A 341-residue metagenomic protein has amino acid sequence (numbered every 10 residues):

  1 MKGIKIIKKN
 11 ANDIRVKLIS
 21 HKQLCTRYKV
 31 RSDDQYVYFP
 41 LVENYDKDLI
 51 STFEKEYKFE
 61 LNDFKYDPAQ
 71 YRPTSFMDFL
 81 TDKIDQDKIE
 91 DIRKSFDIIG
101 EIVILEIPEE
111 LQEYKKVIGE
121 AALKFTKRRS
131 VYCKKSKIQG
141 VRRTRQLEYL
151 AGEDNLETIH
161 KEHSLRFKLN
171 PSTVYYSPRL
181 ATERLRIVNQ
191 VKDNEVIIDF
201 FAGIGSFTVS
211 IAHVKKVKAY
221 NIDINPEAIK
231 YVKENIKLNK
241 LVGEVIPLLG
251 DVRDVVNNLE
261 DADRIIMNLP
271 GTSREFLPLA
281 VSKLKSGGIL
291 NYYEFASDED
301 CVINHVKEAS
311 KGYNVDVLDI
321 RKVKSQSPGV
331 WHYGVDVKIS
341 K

Functional and structural regions predicted by a protein language model:
M1-K341: SAM-dependent transferase fold signal centered on methyltransferase-like domains, encompassing both Class I
